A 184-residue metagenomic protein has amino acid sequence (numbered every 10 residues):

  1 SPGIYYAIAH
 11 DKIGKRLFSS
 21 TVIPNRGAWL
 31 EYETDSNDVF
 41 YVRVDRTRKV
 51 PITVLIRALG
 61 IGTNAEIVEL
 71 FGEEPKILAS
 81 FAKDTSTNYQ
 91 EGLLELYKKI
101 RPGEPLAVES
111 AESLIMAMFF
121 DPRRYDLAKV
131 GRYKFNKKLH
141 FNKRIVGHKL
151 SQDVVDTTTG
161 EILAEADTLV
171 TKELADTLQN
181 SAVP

Functional and structural regions predicted by a protein language model:
S1-P184: N-terminal non-catalytic structural scaffold regions of very large proteins
